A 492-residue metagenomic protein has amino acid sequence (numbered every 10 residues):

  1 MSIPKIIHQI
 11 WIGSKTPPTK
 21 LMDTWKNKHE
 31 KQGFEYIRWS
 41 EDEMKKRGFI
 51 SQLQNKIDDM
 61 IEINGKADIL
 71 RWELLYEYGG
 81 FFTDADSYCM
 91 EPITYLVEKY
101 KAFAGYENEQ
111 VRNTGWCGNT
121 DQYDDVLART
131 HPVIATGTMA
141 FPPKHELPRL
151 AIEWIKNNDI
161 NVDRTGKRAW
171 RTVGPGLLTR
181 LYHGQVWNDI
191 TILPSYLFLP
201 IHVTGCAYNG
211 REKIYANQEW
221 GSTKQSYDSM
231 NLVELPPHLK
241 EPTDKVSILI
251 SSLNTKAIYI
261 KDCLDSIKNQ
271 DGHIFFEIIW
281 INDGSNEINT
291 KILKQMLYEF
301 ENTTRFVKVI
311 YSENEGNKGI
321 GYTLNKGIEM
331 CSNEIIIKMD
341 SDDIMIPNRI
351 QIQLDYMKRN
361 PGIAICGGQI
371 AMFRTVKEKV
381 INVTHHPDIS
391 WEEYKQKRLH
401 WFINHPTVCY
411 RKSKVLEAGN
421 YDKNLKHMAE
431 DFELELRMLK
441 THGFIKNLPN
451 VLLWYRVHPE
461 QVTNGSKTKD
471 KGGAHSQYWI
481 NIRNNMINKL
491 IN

Functional and structural regions predicted by a protein language model:
M1-A67, T83-K240, D355, I487-L490: Glycosyltransferase-associated regions of secretory-pathway enzymes, highlighting luminal stem/catalytic domains
K15-K26, T255-N269: Short, well-formed alpha-helical segments that are part of the catalytic scaffolds of diverse glycosyltransferases
E43-M44, N282-L293, G316, D340: A conserved acidic beta->alpha catalytic loop
K66-R71, E313-C331: Glycine-rich, basic loop-to-helix element that forms the pyrophosphate-binding segment of sugar-nucleotide handling
G80-F82, I336: Short aromatic/hydrophobic "clamp" motif used to bind/position activated sugar donors
C117-D125, Q369, N382-W401: Short, flexible, basic/aromatic active-site loop/helix in glycosyltransferases
I250, W391-H475: Conserved nucleotide-sugar donor-binding catalytic segment
N348-I381: Conserved donor NDP-sugar-binding/catalytic core segment of glycosyltransferases
